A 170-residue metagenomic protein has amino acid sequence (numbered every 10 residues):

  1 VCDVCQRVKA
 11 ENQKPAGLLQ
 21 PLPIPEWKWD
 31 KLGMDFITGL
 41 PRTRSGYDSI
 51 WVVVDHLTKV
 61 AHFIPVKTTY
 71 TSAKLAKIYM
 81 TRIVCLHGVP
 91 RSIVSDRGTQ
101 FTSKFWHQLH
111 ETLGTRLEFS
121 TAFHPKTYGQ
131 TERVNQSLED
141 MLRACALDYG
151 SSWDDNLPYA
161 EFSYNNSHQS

Functional and structural regions predicted by a protein language model:
V1-S170: Integrase module of LTR retroelements
